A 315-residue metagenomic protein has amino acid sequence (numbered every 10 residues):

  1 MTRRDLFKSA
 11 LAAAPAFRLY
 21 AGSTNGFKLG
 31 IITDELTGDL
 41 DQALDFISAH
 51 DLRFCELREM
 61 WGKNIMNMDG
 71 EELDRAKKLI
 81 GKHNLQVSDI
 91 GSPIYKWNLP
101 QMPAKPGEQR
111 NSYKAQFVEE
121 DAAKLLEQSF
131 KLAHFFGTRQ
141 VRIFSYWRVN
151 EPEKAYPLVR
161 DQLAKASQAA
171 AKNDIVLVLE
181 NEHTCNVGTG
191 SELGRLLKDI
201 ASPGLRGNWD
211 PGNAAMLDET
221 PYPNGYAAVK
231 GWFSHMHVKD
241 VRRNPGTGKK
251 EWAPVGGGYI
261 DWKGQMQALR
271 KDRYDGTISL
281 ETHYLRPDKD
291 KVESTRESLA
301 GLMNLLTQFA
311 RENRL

Functional and structural regions predicted by a protein language model:
R4-L29, T37-R53, G81, N186-L315: Histidine-acidic metal/acid-base catalytic patches
A10-F17, A21, W97-G207: Active-site acidic/histidine proton-transfer and metal-coordination neighborhood in alpha/beta enzyme cores
D39, A43, A76, A122-L132 (+5 more regions): Alpha-helical packing segments of well-folded alpha/beta enzyme cores
R58-K77, Y146-N150: Glycine-rich, proline-tolerant flexible connector loops at the mouths of alpha/beta enzymes
A76-Q101: Mid-chain, structured segments of secreted extracytoplasmic proteins
